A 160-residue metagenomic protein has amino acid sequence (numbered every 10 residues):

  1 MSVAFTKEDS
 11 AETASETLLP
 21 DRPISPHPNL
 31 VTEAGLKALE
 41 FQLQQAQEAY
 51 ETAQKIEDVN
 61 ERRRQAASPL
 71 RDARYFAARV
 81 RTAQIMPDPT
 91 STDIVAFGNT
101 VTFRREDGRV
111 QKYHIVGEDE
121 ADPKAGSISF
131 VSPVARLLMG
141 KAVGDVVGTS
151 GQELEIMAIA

Functional and structural regions predicted by a protein language model:
M1-R79: Helix-rich terminal scaffold detector
V80-P87: Interdomain regulatory linker/hinge segments that flank or connect interaction modules in polarity/junction/synaptic
P87-L154, A160: Non-DNA-binding regulatory cores of transcription-related proteins, predominantly C-terminal effector-binding
